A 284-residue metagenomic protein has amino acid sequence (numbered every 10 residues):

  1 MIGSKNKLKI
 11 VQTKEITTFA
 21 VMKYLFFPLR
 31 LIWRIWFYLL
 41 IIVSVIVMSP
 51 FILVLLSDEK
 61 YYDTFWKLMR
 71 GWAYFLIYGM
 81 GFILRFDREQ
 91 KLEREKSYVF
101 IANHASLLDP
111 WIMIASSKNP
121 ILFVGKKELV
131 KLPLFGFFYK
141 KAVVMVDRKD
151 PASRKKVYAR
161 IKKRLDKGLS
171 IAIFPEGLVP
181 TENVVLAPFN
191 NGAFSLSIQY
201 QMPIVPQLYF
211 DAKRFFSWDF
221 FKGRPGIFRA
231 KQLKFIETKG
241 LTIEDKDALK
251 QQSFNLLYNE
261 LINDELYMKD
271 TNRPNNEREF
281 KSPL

Functional and structural regions predicted by a protein language model:
L8, T13-I83: N-terminal membrane-anchoring alpha-helices
T18, L25-P28, K156-L284: Non-catalytic C-terminal accessory region of glycerolipid acyltransferases and related lyso-lipid remodeling enzymes
V45-W66, I77-G81, R88, E93-P151: Catalytic core of membrane glycerolipid acyltransferases/transacylases, capturing the structured, soluble-facing
Y74, W111, F194-S195: Active-site phosphate/pyrophosphate- and oxyanion-stabilizing loops and adjacent acidic/basic residues in soluble
L76-I77, Y139, R164, S197: A generic structural signal for well-ordered alpha-helical segments
M80-D87, R154-K155, A212-R214: Short gly/ser/thr-rich secondary-structure transition/capping motifs
